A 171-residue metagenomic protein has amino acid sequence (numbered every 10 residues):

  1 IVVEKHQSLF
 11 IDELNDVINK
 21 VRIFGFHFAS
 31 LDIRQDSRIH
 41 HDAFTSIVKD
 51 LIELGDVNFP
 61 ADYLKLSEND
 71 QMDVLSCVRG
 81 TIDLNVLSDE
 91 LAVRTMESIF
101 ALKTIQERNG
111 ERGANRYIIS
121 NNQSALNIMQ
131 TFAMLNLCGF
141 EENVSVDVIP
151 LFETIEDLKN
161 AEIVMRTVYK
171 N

Functional and structural regions predicted by a protein language model:
I1-R108: Extended, charge-enriched "interface" segments that sit outside catalytic cores
V21, S30, C77-N171: Conserved alpha/beta-domain cores
